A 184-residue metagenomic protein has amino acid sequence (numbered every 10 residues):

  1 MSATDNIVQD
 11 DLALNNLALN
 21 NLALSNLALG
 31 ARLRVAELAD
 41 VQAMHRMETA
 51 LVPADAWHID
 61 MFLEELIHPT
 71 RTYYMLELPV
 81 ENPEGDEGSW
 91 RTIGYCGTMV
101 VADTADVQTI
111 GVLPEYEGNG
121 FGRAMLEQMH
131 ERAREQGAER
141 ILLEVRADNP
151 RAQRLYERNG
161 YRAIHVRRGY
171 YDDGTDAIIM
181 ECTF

Functional and structural regions predicted by a protein language model:
S2-V8, N26-L27, V35-E117, L126-Q128 (+3 more regions): Acetyl-CoA-dependent GNAT
L12-L24: Long, intrinsically disordered low-complexity tandem-repeat segments
L63, D148, Y171: Positions that flank functional sites
T109, L113-E127, E131-Q136, R140 (+3 more regions): Conserved glycine-rich acetyl-CoA-binding loop
R123, T175-F184: Accessory recognition modules or surfaces
E144, E157, R162-I178: Conserved catalytic-core motifs of GNAT/GCN5-like acyltransferases
